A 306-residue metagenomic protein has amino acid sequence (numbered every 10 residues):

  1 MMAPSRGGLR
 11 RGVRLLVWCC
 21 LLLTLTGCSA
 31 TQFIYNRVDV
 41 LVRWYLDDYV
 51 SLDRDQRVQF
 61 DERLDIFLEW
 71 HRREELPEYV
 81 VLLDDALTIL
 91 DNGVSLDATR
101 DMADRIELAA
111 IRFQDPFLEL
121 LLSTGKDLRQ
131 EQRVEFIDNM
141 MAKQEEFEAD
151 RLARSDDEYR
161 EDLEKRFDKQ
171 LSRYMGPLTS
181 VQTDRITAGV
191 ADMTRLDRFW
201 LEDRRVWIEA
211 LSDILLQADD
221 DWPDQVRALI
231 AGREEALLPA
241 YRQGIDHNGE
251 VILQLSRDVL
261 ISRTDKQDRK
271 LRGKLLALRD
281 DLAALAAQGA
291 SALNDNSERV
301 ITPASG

Functional and structural regions predicted by a protein language model:
M2-V17: Bacterial N-terminal signal peptides that target proteins for export
T26-G27: C-terminal motif of bacterial Sec signal peptides marking the signal peptidase cleavage site
A30-Y49, L118-L122, A153-M175, L253-R257: Extended, structured, electrostatic nucleic-acid-contact surfaces
T31-E131, E135, N139, L275-L278: N-terminal Sec/ER secretory leader and immediately downstream segment of secreted/extracellular precursors
R43-W44, I208-G306: A cross-kingdom marker for long, charged
L46, F60, F117-L128, F136 (+4 more regions): Short, structured motif recognition centered on aromatic/hydrophobic residues
I89, R151-Y159, N294-V300: Structured domain cores in non-transmembrane regions
L121-R242: Extended amphipathic alpha-helical interaction segments
